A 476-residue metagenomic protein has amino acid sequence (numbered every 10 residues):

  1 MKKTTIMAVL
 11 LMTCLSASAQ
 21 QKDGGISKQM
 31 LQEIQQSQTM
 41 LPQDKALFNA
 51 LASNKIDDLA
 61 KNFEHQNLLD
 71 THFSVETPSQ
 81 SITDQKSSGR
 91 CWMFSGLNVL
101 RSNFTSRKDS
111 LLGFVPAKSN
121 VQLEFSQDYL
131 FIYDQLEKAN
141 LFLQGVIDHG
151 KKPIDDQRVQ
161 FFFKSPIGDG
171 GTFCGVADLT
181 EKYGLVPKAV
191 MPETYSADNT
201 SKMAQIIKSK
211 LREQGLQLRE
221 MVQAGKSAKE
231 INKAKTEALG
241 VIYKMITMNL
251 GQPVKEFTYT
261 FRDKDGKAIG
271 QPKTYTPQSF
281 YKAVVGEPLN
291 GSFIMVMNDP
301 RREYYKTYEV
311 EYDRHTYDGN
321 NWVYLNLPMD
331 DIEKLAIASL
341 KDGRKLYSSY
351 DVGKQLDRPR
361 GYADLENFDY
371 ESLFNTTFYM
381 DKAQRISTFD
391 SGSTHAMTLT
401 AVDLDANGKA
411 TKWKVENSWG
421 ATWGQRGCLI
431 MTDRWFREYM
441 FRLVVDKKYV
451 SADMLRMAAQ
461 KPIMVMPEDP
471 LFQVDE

Functional and structural regions predicted by a protein language model:
M1-K22: Bacterial Sec-dependent N-terminal signal peptides
Q20, N320-T394: Long, positively charged binding patches that form subdomain-scale interaction surfaces for polyanionic ligands
K22-S81: N-terminal regions that are enriched for targeting/export leaders and immediately downstream pro/stem segments
Q66-L346, E416, W423-Q425, D433 (+1 more regions): Active-site nucleophile-adjacent alpha helix/oxyanion-hole segment immediately C-terminal to the catalytic cysteine
C91, T180, S387-G420: Catalytic nucleophile-His microenvironment captured as a short glycine-rich beta-strand/loop that brackets
F94, S348-D351, T400: Short His-Asn-centered micro-motif
V352-D357, G361-M380, D403-A406, W413-W423 (+1 more regions): Active/binding-pocket-proximal capping segment
D405-E476: Conserved catalytic-core surface of thiol
